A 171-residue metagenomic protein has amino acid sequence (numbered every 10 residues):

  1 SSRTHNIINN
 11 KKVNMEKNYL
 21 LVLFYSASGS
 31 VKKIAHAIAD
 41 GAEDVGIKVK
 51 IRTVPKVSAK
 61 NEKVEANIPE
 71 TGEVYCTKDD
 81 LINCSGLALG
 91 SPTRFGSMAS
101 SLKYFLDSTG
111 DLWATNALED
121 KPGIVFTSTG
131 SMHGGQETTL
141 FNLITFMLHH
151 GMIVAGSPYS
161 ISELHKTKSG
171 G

Functional and structural regions predicted by a protein language model:
S1-N14: Short, Lys/Arg-enriched N-terminal segments with co-localized hydrophobic residues within the first ~10-30 amino acids
K11-A117: N-terminal beta1-alpha1-beta2 submodule of the flavodoxin-like/Rossmannoid cofactor-binding fold
E119-G170: Short, glycine-/small-residue-rich phosphate/pyrophosphate-handling segment
